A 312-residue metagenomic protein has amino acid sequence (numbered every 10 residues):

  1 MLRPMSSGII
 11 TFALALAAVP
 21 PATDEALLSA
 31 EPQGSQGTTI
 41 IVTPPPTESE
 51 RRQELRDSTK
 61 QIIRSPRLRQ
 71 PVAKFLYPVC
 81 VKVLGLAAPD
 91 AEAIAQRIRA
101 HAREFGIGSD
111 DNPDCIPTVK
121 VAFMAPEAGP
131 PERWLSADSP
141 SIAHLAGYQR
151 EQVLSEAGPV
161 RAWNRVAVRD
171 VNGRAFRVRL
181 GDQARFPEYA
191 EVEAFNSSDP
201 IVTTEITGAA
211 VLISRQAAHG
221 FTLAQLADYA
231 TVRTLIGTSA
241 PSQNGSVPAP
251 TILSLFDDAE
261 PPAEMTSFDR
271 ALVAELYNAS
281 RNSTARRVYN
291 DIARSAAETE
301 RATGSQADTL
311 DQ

Functional and structural regions predicted by a protein language model:
M1-I10: Bacterial N-terminal signal peptides that target proteins for export
T11-P21: Hydrophobic h-region of N-terminal signal peptides that target proteins for export in Gram-negative bacteria
L28, G37-E48: N-terminal secretion/transport leader regions
G37-I40, P71-L86: Acidic/histidine-rich, surface-exposed loop or edge segments in extracytoplasmic proteins
S49-F75: Compositionally biased P/S/T/G-rich terminal and signal peptide-adjacent segments that lie outside catalytic cores
R52, R56-T59, A91-R99: Extracytoplasmic/secreted envelope proteins and their assembly/folding machinery, especially bacterial periplasmic
S58-R67, R103-G108, N196: N-terminal post-signal-peptidase region of extra-cytosolic proteins
K82-R97, G106-D311: Long, folded non-catalytic interaction modules
